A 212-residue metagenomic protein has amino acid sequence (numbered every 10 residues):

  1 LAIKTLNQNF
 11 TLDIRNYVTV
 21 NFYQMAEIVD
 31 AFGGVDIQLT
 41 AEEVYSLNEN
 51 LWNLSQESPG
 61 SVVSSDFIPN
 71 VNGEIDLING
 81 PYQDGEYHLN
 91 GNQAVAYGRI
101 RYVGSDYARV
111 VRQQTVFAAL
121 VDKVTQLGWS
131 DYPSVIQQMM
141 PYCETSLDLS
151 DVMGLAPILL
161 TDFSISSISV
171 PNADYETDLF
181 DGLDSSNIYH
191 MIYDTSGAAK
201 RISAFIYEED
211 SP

Functional and structural regions predicted by a protein language model:
L1, W52-P59, D76, P133-S134 (+2 more regions): Low-complexity, flexible helical/coil segments
A2-N7, F22-A26, D30-F32, G91-G98 (+6 more regions): Extracytoplasmic/secreted envelope proteins and their assembly/folding machinery, especially bacterial periplasmic
T5-N16, D84, R99-A108, V121-Q126 (+3 more regions): Second-shell loop/turn segments in exported
L12-N16, G34, S164-S166: Loop/turn elements at helix/coil->beta-strand transitions in domains of secreted/extracellular proteins
I14-N21, L39-E42, G128-V135: Surface-exposed patches in mature extracellular/periplasmic domains of secreted proteins
V18-Q24, G33, A41-E43, N172-D174: A mature extracytoplasmic/lumenal domain signature
E27-G128: Flexible, polar/acidic helix-loop-strand segments at domain edges
S130-P133, Q138-P212: C-terminal solvent-exposed extensions
